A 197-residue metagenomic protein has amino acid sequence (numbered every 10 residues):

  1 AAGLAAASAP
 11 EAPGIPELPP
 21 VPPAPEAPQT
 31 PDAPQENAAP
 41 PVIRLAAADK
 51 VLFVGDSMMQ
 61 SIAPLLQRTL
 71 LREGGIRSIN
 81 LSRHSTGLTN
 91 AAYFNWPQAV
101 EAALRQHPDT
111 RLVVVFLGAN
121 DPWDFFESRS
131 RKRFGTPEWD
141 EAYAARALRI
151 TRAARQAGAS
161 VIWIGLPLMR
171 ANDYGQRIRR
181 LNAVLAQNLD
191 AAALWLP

Functional and structural regions predicted by a protein language model:
A1-L52, M59: N-terminal secretory targeting modules
I15, I43, I62, I76-I79 (+3 more regions): Weak global preference for isoleucine
P31-E36, L65-L71, R149-R155: Short, functional N-terminal and low-complexity linear motifs
P40-E141: Conserved SGNH/GDSL esterase-like catalytic core that processes O-acyl groups on lipids and polysaccharides
W96-P197: Alpha-helical cap/lid subdomain in secreted, periplasmic, or secretory-pathway luminal O-acyl-processing enzymes
